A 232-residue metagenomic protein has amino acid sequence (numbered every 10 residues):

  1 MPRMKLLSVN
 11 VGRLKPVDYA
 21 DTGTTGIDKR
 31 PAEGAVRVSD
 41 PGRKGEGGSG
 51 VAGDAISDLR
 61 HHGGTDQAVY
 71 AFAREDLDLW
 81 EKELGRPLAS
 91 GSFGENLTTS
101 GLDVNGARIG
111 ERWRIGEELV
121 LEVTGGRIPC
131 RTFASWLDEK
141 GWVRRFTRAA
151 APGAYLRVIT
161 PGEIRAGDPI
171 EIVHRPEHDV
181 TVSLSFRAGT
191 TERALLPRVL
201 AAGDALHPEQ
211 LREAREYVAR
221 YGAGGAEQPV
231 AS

Functional and structural regions predicted by a protein language model:
M1-A134, G141, H174-S232: Electropositive, beta-rich accessory/interaction domains or terminal extensions that provide binding surfaces
T99-G101, G153-I159: Short alpha-helix capping/helix-loop boundary micro-motifs
G110, P161, A166-G167: Loop/turn positions that initiate beta-strands
V123, L156-R157, E163: Short beta-strand His + acidic residue motifs that chelate non-heme Fe in jelly-roll/DSBH and cupin folds
W136-R148: Short beta-strand-turn/beta-hairpin segments enriched in glycine/proline and small hydrophobics that form edge-strand
A151-P152, D168: A structural signal for small-residue-enriched, beta-sheet-centric alpha/beta enzyme cores and oligomeric scaffold folds
